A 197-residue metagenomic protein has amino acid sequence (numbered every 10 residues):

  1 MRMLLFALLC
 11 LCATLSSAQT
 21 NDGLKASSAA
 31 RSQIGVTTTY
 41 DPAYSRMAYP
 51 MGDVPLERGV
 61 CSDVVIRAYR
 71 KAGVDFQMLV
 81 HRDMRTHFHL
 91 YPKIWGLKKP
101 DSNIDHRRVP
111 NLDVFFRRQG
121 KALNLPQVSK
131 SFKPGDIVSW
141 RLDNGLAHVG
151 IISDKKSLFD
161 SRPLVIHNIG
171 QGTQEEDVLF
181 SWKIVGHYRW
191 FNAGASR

Functional and structural regions predicted by a protein language model:
M1-L4: Positively charged n-region of N-terminal signal peptides that target proteins for export
A13-L15: N-terminal signal peptide c-region/cleavage motif recognized by signal peptidases
A18-V36: Intrinsically disordered, low-complexity, Pro/Ser/Thr/Asn/Gly/Ala-rich spacer/linker segments adjacent to signal
T20-K25, G52-D63, N103-H106, P126-S129 (+2 more regions): Soluble non-cytosolic domains of exported or imported proteins
D22-S27, R85-I166: ...with weaker cross-activation on analogous glycine-rich loops/strands in unrelated enzymes
R31, G35, I66-V74, H81 (+2 more regions): Sec-exported extracytoplasmic/periplasmic mature domains
P42-S62, D75-K99: Acidic helix-start/capping segments at beta-turn-to-alpha-helix junctions
D160-R197: Low-complexity, Gly/Ser/Thr/Pro-rich intrinsically disordered linker/tail segments
